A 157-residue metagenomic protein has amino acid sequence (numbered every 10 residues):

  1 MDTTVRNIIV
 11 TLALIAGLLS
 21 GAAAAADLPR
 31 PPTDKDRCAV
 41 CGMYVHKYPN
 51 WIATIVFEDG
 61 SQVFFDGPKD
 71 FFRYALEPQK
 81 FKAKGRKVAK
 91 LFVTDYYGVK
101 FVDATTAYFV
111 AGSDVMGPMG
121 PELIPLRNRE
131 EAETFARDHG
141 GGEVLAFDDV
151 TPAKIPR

Functional and structural regions predicted by a protein language model:
M1-R6: N-terminal secretory signal peptides that target proteins for export/translocation
N7-I8, A53-T54, D114-V115: Short hydrophobic/aromatic segments of transmembrane alpha-helices and their interfaces
I9-S20: Bacterial N-terminal signal peptides
G21-A25: Sec/Tat signal peptide C-region and signal peptidase I cleavage site
A26-K84: N-terminal secretory signal peptides
K84-F147, A153: Thiol/selenol-based redox catalytic cores and closely related redox-interacting motifs
